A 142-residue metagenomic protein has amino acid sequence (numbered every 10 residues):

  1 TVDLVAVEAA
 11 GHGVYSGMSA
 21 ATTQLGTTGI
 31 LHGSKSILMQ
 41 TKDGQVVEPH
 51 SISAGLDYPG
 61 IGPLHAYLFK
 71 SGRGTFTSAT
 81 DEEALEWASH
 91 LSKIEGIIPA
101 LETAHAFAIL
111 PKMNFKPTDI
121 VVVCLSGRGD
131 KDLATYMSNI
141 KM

Functional and structural regions predicted by a protein language model:
V2-V7, P111-M142: Catalytic phosphate/nucleotide-handling subdomain of diverse soluble enzymes
A6-I97, S138-M142: Active-site/ligand-binding loops adjacent to catalytic centers
H12-S16, F107-A108, G129-L133: Flexible loop/turn segments at secondary-structure boundaries
P59, A100, K131-L133: Short, electropositive, low-hydrophobicity segments enriched in small/polar residues
D81-A84, H105-F115: A short, acidic, amphipathic alpha-helical segment used as a generic capping/interface helix at domain edges
E83, L101-A104, V121, M137: A broad "ordered helical/assembly scaffold" signature
